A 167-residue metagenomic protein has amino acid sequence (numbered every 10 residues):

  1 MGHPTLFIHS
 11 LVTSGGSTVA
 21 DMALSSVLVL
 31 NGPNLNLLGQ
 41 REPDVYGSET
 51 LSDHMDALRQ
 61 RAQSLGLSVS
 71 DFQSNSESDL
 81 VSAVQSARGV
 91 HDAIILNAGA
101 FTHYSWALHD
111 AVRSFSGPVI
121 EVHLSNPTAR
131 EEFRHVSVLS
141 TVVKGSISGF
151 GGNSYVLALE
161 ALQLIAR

Functional and structural regions predicted by a protein language model:
L6-D21: Short, Lys/Arg-enriched N-terminal segments with co-localized hydrophobic residues within the first ~10-30 amino acids
A23-V27: Extreme N-terminal starter segment of soluble prokaryotic enzymes
L28-N34, L124-V138: Mobile beta-alpha loop/short-helix "lid" or hinge segments that flank ligand
L38-D53: Glycine- and acidic-residue-enriched helix-capping/strand-helix junction motifs
S70-S78: Short beta->alpha junction loops
A87-I94: Short acidic/histidine-rich motifs immediately flanking catalytic phosphotransfer sites in two-component signaling
L96-N126: Mid-chain, well-packed structural core segment of small domains
A129-R167: Short, glycine-/small-residue-rich phosphate/pyrophosphate-handling segment
